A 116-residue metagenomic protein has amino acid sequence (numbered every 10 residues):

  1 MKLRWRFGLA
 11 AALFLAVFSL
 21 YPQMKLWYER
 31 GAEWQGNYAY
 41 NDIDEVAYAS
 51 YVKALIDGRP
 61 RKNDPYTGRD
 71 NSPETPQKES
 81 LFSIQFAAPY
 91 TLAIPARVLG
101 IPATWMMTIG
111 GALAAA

Functional and structural regions predicted by a protein language model:
M1-A11: N-terminal membrane topogenic signal
V17-A116: Active-site lumenal/periplasmic loops and adjacent helix-entry segments of GT-C-fold, multi-pass membrane
